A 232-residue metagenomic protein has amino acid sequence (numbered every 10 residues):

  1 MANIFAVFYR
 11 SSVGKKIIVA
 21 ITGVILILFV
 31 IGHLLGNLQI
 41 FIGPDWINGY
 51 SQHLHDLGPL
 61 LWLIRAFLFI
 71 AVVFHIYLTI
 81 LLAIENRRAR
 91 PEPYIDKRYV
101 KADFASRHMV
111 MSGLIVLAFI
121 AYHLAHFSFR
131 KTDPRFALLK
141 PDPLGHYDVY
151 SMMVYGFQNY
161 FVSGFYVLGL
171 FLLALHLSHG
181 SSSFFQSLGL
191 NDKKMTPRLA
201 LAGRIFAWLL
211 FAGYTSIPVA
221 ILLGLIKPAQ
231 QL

Functional and structural regions predicted by a protein language model:
M1-L232: Membrane-embedded alpha-helical bundles that constitute the cytochrome b-like, heme-associated redox core of multi-pass
